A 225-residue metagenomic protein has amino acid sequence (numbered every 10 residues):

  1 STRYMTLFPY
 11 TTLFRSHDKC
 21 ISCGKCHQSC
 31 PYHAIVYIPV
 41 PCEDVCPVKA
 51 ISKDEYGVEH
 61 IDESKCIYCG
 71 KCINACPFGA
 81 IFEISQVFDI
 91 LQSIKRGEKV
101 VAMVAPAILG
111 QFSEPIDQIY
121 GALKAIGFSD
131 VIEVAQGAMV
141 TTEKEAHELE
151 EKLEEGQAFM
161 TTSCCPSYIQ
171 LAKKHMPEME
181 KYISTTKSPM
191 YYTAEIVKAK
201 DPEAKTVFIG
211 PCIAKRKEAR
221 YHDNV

Functional and structural regions predicted by a protein language model:
S1, D18, A34, A107 (+1 more regions): Conserved short-loop catalytic and cofactor-binding motifs
S1-T12: Single conserved hydrophobic/aromatic residue that forms the stacking wall/gate of nucleotide- or nucleobase-binding
T6, P39, D44, S52 (+3 more regions): Generic structural signal for beta-strand residues in well-ordered domains
F8, Y37, I126: Residue-level signal for short amphipathic helical patches enriched in basic/charged and nearby hydrophobic residues
T11-E59, C66-F78: Hydrophobic alpha-helical bundles that form the membrane domains of multi-pass transporters
C46, H60-K65, V87-R96: Short cysteine/histidine-rich metal-coordination sites, predominantly Zn2+-binding motifs
E83-V225: Iron-sulfur-associated redox domains of electron-transfer enzymes in respiratory and anaerobic energy metabolism
